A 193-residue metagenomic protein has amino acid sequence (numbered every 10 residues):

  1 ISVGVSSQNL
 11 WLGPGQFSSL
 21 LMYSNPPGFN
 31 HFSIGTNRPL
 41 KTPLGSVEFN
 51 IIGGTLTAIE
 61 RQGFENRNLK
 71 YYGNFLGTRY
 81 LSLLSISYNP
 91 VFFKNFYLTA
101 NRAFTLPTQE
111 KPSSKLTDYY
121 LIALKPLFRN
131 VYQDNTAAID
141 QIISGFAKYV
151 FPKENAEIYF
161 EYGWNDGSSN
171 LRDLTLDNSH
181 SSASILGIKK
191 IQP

Functional and structural regions predicted by a protein language model:
I1, M22-F32, T78-S82, I139-I143 (+1 more regions): Residues that define the transmembrane beta-barrel architecture of outer-membrane proteins
I1, R38-N50, F92-Y97, V150-N155 (+1 more regions): Short loop/turn motifs that connect adjacent beta-strands in outer-membrane beta-barrel proteins
I1, V5, F32-R38, L84-P90 (+2 more regions): Residues on the lipid-exposed face of transmembrane beta-strands in outer-membrane beta-barrel proteins
I1-F49: Well-ordered mid-protein domain cores that form the structural environment of catalytic cofactors
S7-W11, G53-I59, R102-L106, F151 (+2 more regions): Transmembrane beta-strands of outer-membrane beta-barrel pores
G15-L20, I59-N68, E110-T117, N170-L176: Outer-membrane beta-barrel translocator domains and adjoining extracellular loop/strand segments of Gram-negative
N101, K111-F146: Outer membrane beta-barrel transmembrane domains
Y132-S184: Long, repeat-rich segments with strong aromatic
